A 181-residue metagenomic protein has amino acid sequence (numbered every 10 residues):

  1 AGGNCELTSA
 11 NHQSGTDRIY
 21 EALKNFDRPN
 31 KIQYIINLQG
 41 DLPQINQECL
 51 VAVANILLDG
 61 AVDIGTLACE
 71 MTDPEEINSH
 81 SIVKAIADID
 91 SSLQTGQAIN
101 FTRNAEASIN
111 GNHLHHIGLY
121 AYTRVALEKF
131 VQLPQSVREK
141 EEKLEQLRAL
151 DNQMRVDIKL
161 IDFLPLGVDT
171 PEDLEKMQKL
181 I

Functional and structural regions predicted by a protein language model:
A1-L38, L42-A52: Short phosphate-binding loop-to-helix
N4, Q97, R155-D157: Conserved beta-strand segments of alpha/beta enzyme cores
L7-T8, N37, T66-L67, K84 (+2 more regions): Structural signal for conserved beta-strand scaffold positions within catalytic alpha/beta enzyme cores
N11-G15, T72-D73, A107, P165-G167: A short acidic, often aromatic-flanked loop/helix-cap motif at beta-alpha or helix-coil junctions that lines enzyme
T16-I19, L50, A98, L127 (+2 more regions): A general structural signal for well-ordered alpha-helical segments in protein cores
N30-I32, G60-D63, M154: Short, high-confidence coil segments that cap the C-terminus of an alpha-helix and link into the following beta-strand
I45-S136: Conserved core of the sugar-phosphate nucleotidyltransferase
G111-I181: Conserved alpha/beta core of the MobA/IspD/sugar-nucleotide pyrophosphorylase nucleotidyltransferase superfamily
